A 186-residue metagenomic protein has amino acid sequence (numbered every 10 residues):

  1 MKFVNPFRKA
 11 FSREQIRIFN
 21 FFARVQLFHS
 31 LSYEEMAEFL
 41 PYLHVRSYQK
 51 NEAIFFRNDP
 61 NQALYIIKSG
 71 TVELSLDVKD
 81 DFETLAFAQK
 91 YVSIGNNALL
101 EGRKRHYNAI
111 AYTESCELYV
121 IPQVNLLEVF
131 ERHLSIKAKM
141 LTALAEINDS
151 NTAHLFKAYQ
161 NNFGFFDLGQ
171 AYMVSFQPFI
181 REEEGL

Functional and structural regions predicted by a protein language model:
M1-L186: Cytosolic regulatory regions built on CNB/CRP/Popeye-like sensor folds
